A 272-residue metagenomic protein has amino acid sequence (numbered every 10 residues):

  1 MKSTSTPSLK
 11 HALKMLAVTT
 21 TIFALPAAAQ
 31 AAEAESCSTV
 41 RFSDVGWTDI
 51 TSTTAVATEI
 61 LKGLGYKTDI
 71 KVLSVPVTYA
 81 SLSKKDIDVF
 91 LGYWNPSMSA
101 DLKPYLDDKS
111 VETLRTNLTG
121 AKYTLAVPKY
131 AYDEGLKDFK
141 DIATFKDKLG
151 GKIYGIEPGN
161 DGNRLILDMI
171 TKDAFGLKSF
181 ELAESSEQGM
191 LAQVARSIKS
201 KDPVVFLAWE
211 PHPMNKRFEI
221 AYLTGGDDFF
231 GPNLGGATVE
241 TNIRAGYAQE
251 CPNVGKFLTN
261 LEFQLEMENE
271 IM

Functional and structural regions predicted by a protein language model:
K2-A17: Bacterial N-terminal signal peptides that target proteins for export
A27-A31: Sec/Tat signal peptide C-region and signal peptidase I cleavage site
A34-D49, Y66-K71, G150-Y154, L258: Short, well-ordered beta-strand elements
T54, L73-K109, G189-Q193, P213-E219: Pocket-flanking alpha-helical
A57-G65, K146-E181: Ligand-binding cleft/hinge of the Venus flytrap
I87-L91, D161-D227: Ligand-binding pocket segment of bilobal, Venus flytrap-like solute-binding proteins
D108-P158, G162: A conserved helix-loop-strand patch within extracytoplasmic ligand-binding domains of the periplasmic binding
K122-Y132, G236-E250: A bilobed periplasmic-binding-protein/Venus flytrap-type ligand-binding module shared by bacterial periplasmic
